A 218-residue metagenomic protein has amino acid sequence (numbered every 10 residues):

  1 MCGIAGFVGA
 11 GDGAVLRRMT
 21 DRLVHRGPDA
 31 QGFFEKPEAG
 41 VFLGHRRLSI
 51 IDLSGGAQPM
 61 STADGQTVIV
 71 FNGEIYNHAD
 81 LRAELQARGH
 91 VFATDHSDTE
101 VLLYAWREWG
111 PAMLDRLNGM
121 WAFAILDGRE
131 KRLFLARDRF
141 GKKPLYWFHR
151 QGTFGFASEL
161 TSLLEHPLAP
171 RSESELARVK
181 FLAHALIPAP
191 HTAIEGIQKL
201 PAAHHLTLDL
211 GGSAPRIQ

Functional and structural regions predicted by a protein language model:
M1-Q218: Cysteine-centered catalytic environments shared across enzyme families
